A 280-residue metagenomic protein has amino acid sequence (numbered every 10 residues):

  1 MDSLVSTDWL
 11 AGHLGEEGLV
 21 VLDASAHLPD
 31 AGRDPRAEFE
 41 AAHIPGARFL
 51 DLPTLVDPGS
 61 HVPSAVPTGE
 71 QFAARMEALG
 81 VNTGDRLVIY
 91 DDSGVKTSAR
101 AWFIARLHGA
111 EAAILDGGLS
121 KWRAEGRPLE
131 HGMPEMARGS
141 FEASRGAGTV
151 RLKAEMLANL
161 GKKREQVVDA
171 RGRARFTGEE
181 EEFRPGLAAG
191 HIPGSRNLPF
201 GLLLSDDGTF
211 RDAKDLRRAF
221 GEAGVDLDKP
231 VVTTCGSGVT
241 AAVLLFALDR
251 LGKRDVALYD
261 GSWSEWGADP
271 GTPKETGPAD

Functional and structural regions predicted by a protein language model:
M1-A37, L119-A188, K274, A279-D280: Flexible, polar/low-complexity N-terminal or interdomain linker segments that lie immediately upstream of folded
L10, A47, A105, W122 (+4 more regions): Terminal peptide-recognition signature
G15, K214, R254-D280: Extended hydrophobic/aromatic segments used for targeting, binding, or gating
H27-G46, L50-D57, P63: N-terminal cap/recognition module
D57-D85, L198-V231: Helix-loop module immediately N-terminal to the HCX5R catalytic loop in PTP-like cysteine phosphatase domains
P63-K163, E179, T240-S262: Thiolate-centered catalytic microenvironments shared by cysteine-dependent enzyme domains
D228-T233, V239-A242, L251, V256 (+1 more regions): C-terminal soluble interaction/assembly domains
